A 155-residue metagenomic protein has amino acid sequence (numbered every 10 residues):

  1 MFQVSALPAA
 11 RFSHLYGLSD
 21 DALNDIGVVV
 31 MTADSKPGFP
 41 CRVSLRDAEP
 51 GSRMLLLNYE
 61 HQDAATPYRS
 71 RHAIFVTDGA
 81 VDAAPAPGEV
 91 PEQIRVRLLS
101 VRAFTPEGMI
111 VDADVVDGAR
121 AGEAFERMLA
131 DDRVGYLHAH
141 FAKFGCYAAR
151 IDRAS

Functional and structural regions predicted by a protein language model:
M1: Class I SAM-dependent methyltransferase SAM-binding "motif I" and its flanking Rossmann-like core
L7-E89, L99: N-terminal, charged amphipathic alpha-helical interaction modules
R46-A48, Q93, L129-D131, F141: Solvent-exposed alpha-helices and their adjacent loops that cap or buttress functional pockets in soluble metabolic
I94-L98: Long, positively charged binding patches that form subdomain-scale interaction surfaces for polyanionic ligands
S100-Y136, H140, R153: Short, hydrophobic/π-rich interface segment
A142-C146: Short Gly/Ser/Thr- and Asp/Glu-enriched loop/turn motifs at secondary-structure junctions
Y147-S155: C-terminal edge-of-domain segments
